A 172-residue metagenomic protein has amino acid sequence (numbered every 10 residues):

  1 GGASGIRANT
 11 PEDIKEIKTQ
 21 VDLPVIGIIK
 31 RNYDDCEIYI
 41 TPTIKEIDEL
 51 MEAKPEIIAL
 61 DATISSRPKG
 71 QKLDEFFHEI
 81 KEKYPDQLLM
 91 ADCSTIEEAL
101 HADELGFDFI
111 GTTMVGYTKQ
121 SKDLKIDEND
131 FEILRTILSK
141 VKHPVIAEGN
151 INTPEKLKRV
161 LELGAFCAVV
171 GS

Functional and structural regions predicted by a protein language model:
G1, D127-S172: C-terminal alpha-helical cap/extension of soluble enzyme domains
G1, T10-E12, F109: Long alpha-helical, hydrophobic tracts
G5, P24-I26, E56-A59, L88-M90 (+3 more regions): Structural preference for beta-strand elements that scaffold enzyme active sites
R7-I26, D35-K45, A62-I80, I96-H101 (+2 more regions): Active-site-adjacent beta->alpha loops and helix N-cap segments on the catalytic face of soluble alpha/beta enzymes
I17, L50, A102, I110 (+1 more regions): Conserved, mostly hydrophobic/aromatic
Q20, A53, L105, K140 (+1 more regions): Structural motif
I29-D34, A53-R67, F109-K122, L163-S172: Glycine-rich phosphate-binding active-site loops on the catalytic face of alpha/beta enzymes
I80, D86-D92: A contiguous pocket-lining binding segment that forms or flanks enzyme active sites
